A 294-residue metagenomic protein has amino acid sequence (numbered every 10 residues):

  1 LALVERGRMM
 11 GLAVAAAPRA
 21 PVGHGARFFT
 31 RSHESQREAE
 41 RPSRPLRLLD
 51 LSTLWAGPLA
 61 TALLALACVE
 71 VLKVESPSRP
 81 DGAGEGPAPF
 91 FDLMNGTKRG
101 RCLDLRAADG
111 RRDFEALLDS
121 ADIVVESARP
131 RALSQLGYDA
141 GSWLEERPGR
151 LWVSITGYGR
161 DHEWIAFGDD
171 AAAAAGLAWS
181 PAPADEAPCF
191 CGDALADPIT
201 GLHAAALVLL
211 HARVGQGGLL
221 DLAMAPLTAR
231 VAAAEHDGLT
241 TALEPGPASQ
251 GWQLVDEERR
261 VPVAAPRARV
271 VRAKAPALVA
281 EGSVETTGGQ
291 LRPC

Functional and structural regions predicted by a protein language model:
L1-G82, R111, E115, S120-I123 (+3 more regions): Acyl-CoA thioester-binding alpha/beta core of soluble enzymes
L46, K98, G168, G176-L177 (+1 more regions): Residue-level detector of functionally special positions within alpha-helical transmembrane segments of multi-pass
L49, M94-E145: A structured beta-alpha segment of the ubiquitous adenosine-cofactor-binding alpha/beta core
T53, L105, A128-P130, T156-G157 (+1 more regions): Short glycine-/small-residue-rich Rossmann-like dinucleotide-binding loops
V69, K73-R101: Glycine-rich phosphate-binding loop and adjoining beta1-alpha1-beta2 segment of Rossmann-like nucleotide-binding folds
K98, F190-D193: Short beta-alpha connecting loops at secondary-structure transitions that line or flank enzyme active sites
D104, R160, F167, A194-P198: Hydrophobic alpha-helical scaffolding
D139-L144, W164, G168-A172: Glycine-rich beta-alpha-beta "Rossmann" dinucleotide-binding loop(s) and their flanking helix/strand
